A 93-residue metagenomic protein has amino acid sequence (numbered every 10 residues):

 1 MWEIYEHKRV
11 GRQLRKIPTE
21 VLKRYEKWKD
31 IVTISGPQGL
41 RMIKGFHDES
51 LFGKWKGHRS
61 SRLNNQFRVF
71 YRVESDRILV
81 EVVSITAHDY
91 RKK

Functional and structural regions predicted by a protein language model:
M1, R12-K16, E20-L22, S61-K93: Enriched for short, Lys/Arg-rich terminal
M1-E6, K16, L40, F52-G53: Basic nucleic-acid-binding interfaces
K8, K44-F46, N65: A general secondary-structure junction signal
R9, K56, A87: Residues that form or immediately flank small-molecule/cofactor binding pockets and catalytic motifs
R9-I43: N-terminal first-folded block
I34-S61: A short, surface-exposed loop/turn module that caps and links secondary-structure elements
